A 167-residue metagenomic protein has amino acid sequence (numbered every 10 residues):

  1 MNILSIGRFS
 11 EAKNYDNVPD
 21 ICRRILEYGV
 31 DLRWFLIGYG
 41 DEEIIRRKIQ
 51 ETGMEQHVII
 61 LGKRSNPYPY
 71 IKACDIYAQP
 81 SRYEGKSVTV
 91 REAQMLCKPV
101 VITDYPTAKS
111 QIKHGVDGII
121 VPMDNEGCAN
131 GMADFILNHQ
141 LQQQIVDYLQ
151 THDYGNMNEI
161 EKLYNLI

Functional and structural regions predicted by a protein language model:
M1, R8-R24: A conserved mid-protein helix/loop that constitutes part of the nucleotide-sugar donor-binding site
I6-A12, R33-I45: Glycosyltransferase donor-sugar binding loop
K63, R82: Aromatic "clamp/platform" in nucleotide-sugar-dependent glycosyltransferases that forms part of the donor/acceptor
E92, Y105-G115, I119-I120: Short acidic/histidine- and often glycine-rich active-site loop of Leloir-type glycosyltransferases that engages
P99-I102: Short hydrophobic beta-strand element within catalytic cores of glycosyltransferases and related nucleotide-activated
H114-G115, I119-E126, D134-H139: Conserved acidic donor-binding segment of nucleotide-sugar-dependent glycosyltransferases
M123, Q140-I167: A charged, aromatic-enriched C-terminal amphipathic alpha-helix characteristic of glycosyltransferases across folds
